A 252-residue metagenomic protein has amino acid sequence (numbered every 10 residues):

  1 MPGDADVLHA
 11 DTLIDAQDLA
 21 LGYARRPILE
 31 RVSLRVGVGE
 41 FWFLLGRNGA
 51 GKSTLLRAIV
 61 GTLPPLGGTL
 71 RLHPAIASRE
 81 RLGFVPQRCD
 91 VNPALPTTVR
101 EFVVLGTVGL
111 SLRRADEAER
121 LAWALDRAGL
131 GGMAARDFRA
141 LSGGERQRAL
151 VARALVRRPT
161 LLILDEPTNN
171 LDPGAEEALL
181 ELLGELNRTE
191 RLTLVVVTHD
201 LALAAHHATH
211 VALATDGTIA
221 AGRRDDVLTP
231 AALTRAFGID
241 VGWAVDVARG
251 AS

Functional and structural regions predicted by a protein language model:
V60: Helix-to-loop junction immediately C-terminal to a conserved catalytic motif
P65-L82: Conserved ABC transporter NBD signature motif
D116-M133: Conserved ABC ATPase "signature" region
D137-L141, E145: Conserved ABC ATPase signature
R158: Conserved catalytic motifs of ABC-family nucleotide-binding domains
L162-E166: Catalytic Walker B motif of ABC-type/P-loop ATPase nucleotide-binding domains
H210-R224: H-loop (His-switch) and adjacent beta-strand-loop-beta switch element of ABC-type ATPase nucleotide-binding domains
